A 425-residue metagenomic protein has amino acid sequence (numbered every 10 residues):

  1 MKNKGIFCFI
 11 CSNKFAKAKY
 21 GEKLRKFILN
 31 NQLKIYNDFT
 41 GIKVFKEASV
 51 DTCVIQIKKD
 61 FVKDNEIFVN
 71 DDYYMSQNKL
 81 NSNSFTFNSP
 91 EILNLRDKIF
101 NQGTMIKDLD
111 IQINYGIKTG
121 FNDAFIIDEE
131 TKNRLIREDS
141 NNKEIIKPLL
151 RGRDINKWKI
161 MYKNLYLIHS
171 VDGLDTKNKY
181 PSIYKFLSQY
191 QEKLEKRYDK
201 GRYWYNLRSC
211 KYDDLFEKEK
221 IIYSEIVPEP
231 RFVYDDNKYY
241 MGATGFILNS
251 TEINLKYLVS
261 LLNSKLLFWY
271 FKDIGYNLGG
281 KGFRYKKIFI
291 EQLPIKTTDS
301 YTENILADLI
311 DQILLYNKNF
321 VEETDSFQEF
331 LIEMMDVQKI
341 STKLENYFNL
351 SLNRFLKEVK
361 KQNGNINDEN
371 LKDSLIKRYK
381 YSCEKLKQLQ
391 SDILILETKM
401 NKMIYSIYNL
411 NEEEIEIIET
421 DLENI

Functional and structural regions predicted by a protein language model:
M1-S140, Y234, K238-G245, E252-L255 (+1 more regions): Signature of N6-adenine DNA methyltransferases within the class I
G5, F15, N31-I35, K59-K63 (+6 more regions): A generic secondary-structure signal for well-formed alpha-helical elements
G5-N13, Y36-T40, L165-G173, R202-R208 (+5 more regions): Glycine- and acidic
F15-K19, V44-F45, N156-K157, D175-T176 (+6 more regions): Flexible loop/turn segments at secondary-structure boundaries
T52-Q56, L149, I222, I247 (+2 more regions): Conserved hydrophobic/aromatic beta-strand scaffold that supports enzyme active sites
S89, R96-I111, F121, S182 (+1 more regions): Non-catalytic DNA-recognition/assembly elements of restriction-modification systems
L93-L248: Polyanion-binding catalytic cores of nucleic-acid enzymes and NTP/SAM-utilizing transferases
I247-Q292, D299-T302, D308-Y316, L344: Basic, amphipathic alpha-helical recognition segments used for DNA target recognition
